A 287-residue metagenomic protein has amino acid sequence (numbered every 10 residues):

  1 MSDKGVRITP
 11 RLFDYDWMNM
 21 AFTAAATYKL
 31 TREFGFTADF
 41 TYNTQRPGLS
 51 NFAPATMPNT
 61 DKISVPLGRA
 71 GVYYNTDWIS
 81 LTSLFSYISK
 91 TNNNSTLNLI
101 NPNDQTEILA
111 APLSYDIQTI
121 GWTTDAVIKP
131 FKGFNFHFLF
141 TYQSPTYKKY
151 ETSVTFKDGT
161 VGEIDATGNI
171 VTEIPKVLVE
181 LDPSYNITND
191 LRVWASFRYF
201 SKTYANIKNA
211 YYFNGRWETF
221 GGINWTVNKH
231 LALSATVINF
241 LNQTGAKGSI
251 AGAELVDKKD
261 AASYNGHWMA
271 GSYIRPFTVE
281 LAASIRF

Functional and structural regions predicted by a protein language model:
M1-K29, P47: Signature of Gram-negative outer-membrane beta-barrel scaffolds
M1-K4, D16, K29-E33, W78-S80 (+4 more regions): Gram-negative outer-membrane beta-barrel transporters
S2-I8, R32-A70, S80-S114, E151-S153 (+2 more regions): Surface-exposed extracellular loop regions of Gram-negative outer-membrane beta-barrel proteins, predominantly
P10-M18, M57-S64, A111-Q118, V161-P175 (+3 more regions): Replace "Gram-negative outer membrane beta-barrel proteins" with "bacterial and organellar outer membrane beta-barrel
Y15, A25, K29, I63 (+7 more regions): Surface-exposed coil/turn segments at beta-strand junctions on protein surfaces, enriched
M20-A24, P66-A70, I120-T124, V177-L181 (+2 more regions): Hydrophobic, lipid-facing positions within transmembrane beta-strands of outer-membrane proteins
Y42, Y74-W78, T119, F287: A generic beta-sheet turn/junction motif
K90, T96, S144, S201-T203 (+1 more regions): C-terminal beta-signal and adjacent terminal beta-strands/loops of Gram-negative outer-membrane beta-barrel proteins
